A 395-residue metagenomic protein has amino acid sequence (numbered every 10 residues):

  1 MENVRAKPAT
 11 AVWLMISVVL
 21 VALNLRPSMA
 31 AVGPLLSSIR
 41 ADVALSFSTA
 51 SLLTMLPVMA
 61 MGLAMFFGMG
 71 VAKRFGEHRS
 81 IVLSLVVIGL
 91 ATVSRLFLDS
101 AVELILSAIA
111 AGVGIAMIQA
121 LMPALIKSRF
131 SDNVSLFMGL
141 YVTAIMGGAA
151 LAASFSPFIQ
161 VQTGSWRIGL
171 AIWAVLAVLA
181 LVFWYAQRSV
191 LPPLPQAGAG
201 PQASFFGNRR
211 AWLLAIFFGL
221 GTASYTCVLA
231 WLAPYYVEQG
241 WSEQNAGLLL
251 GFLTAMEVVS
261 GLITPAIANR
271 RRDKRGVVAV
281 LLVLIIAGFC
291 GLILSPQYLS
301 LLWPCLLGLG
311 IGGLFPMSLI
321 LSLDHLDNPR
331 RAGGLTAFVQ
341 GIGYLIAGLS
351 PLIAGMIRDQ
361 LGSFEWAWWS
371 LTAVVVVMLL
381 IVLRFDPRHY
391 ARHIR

Functional and structural regions predicted by a protein language model:
V32-G33, R209-G251, A255-G261: Extracytoplasmic gate region of multi-pass secondary transporters
A44, G76, F97-V102, S131 (+2 more regions): Helix-breaking motifs and short loop linkers at transmembrane-helix boundaries and internal kinks in secondary membrane
L63-V102: Conserved MFS/SLC helix-loop-helix module at the cytosolic interface between two early adjacent transmembrane helices
A64-G76, S260-D273: Helix-to-loop junctions at the C-terminal end of transmembrane segments in multipass secondary transporters
E103, S131-S189: Helix-loop-helix hairpin linking two adjacent transmembrane segments in secondary transporters
S107-T143: Cytoplasmic helix-loop-helix junction between adjacent transmembrane helices in 12-TM secondary transporters
M117-F130, G313-D327: Intracellular juxtamembrane helix-capping segments at the cytosolic ends of symmetry-related transmembrane helices
L326-E365, L371: A late C-terminal transmembrane helix in Major Facilitator Superfamily
